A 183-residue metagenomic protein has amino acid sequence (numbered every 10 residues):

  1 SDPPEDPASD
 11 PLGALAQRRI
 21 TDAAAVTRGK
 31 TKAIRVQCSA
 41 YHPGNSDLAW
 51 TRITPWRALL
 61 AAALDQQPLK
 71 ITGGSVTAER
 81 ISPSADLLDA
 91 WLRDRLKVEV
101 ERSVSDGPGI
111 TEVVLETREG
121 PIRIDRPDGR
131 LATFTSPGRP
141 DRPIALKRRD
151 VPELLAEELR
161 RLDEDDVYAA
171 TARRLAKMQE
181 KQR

Functional and structural regions predicted by a protein language model:
S1-R183: Extended, well-folded catalytic/binding cores that form a central cleft or groove in large enzyme and scaffold domains
